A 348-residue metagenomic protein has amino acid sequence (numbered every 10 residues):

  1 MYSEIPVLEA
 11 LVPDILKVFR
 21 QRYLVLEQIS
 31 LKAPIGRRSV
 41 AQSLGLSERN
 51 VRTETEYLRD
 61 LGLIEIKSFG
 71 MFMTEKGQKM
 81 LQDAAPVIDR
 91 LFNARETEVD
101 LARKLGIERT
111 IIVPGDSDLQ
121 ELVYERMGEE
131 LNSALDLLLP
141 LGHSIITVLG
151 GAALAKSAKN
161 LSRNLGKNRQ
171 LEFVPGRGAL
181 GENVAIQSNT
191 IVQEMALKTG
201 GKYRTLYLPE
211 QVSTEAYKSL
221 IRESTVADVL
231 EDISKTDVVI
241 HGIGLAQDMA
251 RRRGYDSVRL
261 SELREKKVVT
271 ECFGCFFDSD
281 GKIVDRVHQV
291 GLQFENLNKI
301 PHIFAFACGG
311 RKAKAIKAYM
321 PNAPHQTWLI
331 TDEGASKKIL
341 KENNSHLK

Functional and structural regions predicted by a protein language model:
M1-V87: Basic, Lys/Arg-rich alpha-helical nucleic-acid-recognition elements, primarily the DNA-binding modules of transcription
V7-K17, K32, R52, K76-G77 (+2 more regions): ATP/nucleoside-binding phosphotransfer catalytic cores, i.e., glycine-rich phosphate-binding loops
S47-E48, I146-S157, L180-G181, G244-Q247 (+2 more regions): Gly/Ser/Thr-rich loops at beta-strand to alpha-helix junctions that form or flank small-molecule/cofactor-binding
D60-G142, K159, L165-G166, V184: HTH-adjacent hinge/linker in prokaryotic transcriptional regulators
V99-P114, L119, K167-A246: Ligand-binding beta-strand-loop-alpha-helix segment within the catalytic cores of soluble metabolic enzymes
S144, D237-V238, P301, T327: Conserved acidic residues
A153-L165, R251-R259: Short Gly/Thr/Asp-enriched flexible loops that form oxyanion-binding sites at enzyme active sites
R253-K282: Gly/Ser/Thr-rich active-site loops/lids in small-molecule metabolic enzymes that frequently grip phosphoryl groups
